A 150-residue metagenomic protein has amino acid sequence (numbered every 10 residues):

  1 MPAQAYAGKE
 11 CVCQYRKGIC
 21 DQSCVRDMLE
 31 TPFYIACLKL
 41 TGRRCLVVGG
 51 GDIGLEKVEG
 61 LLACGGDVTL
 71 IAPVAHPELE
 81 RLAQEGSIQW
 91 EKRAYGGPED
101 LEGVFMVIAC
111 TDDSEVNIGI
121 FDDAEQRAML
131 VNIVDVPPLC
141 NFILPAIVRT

Functional and structural regions predicted by a protein language model:
C11-C13, C20, C24: Cysteine-centered motifs
C24-V74, L79-L82: Hydrophobic, well-ordered beta-alpha structural blocks that scaffold small-molecule cofactor pockets
V68, W90, L130-V131: Hydrophobic beta-strand scaffold residues
E85-Q89, V148-T150: Short, hinge-like loop/turn segments at secondary-structure boundaries
G86, L101-M106: Short acidic/histidine-rich motifs immediately flanking catalytic phosphotransfer sites in two-component signaling
R93-G97: Conserved SAM/SAH-binding loop
M106-T111, N117-F142: ADP-ribose/adenylate-binding Rossmann-like module
C140-T150: Glycine-rich, charge-decorated loop segments at or immediately adjacent to ligand/cofactor-binding or catalytic sites
